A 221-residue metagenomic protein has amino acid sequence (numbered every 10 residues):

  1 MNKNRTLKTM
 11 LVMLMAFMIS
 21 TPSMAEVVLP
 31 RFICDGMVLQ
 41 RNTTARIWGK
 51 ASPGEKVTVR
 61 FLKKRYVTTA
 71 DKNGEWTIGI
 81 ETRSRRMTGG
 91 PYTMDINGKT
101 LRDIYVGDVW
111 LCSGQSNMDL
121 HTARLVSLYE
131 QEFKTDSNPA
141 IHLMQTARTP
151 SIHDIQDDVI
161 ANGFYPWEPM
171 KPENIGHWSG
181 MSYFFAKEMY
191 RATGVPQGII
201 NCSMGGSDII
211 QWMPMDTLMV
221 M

Functional and structural regions predicted by a protein language model:
N2-L11: Bacterial N-terminal signal peptides that target proteins for export
M10-S20: Bacterial N-terminal signal peptides
T21-A25: Sec/Tat signal peptide C-region and signal peptidase I cleavage site
E26-M221: Cell-envelope and extracellular/periplasmic
